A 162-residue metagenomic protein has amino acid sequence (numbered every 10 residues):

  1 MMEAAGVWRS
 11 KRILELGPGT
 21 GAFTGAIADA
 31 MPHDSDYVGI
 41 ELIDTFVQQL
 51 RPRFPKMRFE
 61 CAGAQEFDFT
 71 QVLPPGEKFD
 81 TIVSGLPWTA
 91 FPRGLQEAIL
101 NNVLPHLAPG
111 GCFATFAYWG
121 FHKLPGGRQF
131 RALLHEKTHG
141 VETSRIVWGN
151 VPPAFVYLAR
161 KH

Functional and structural regions predicted by a protein language model:
M1-R9: Conserved alpha-helix/loop element of class I SAM-dependent methyltransferases that forms part of the SAM/SAH-binding
S10-G19: Conserved class I S-adenosyl-L-methionine
T20-P32: Conserved SAM-binding loop of SAM-dependent methyltransferases across substrates and taxa, primarily the Class I
I43: Conserved SAM/SAH-binding beta-strand->alpha-helix loop
V47-L73: S-adenosyl-L-methionine
E97-P109: A short glycine-rich, Lys/Arg-flanked "PGG" loop and its adjoining helix->strand segment in the class I
L107-A117: Conserved beta-strand signature within the Rossmann-like core of class I S-adenosyl-L-methionine
R128-H162: Class I S-adenosyl-L-methionine
